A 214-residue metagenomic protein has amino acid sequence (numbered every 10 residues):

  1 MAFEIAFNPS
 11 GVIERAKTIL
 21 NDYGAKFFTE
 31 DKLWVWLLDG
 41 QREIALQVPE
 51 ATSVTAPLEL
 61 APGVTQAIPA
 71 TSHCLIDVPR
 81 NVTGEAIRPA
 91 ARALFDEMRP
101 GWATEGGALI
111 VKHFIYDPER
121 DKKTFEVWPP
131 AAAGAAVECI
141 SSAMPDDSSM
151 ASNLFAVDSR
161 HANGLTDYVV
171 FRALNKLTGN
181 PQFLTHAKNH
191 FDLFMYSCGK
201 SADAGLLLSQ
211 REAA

Functional and structural regions predicted by a protein language model:
M1-A214: Glycine-enriched, solvent-exposed interface loops adjoining structured elements
